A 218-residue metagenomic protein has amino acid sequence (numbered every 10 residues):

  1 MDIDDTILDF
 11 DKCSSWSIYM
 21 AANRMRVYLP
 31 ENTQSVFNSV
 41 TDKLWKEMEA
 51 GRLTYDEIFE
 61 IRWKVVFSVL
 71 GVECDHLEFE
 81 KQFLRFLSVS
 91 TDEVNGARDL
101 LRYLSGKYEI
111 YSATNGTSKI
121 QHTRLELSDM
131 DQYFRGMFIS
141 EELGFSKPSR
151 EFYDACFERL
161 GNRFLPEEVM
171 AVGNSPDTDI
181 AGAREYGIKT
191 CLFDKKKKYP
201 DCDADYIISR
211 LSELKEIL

Functional and structural regions predicted by a protein language model:
M1-S39: Active-site neighborhood of HAD-like aspartate-dependent phosphohydrolases
K12, R102, S118-L218: Asp-based, Mg2+/Mn2+-dependent phosphohydrolase catalytic module
S14-Y19, D56-K64, S118: An amphipathic alpha-helix signature
R26-V36, V69-K81, Y133, L165-P166: Short, surface-exposed acidic
V36-T41, Q82-F86: Short, Lys/Arg-enriched alpha-helical recognition elements, typified by the DNA-recognition helix
K43-Q82: A metal-dependent, Asp-based hydrolase signature
D56-E60, H76-S112: Short, acidic loop-to-helix structural element flanking the phosphoryl-transfer center in phosphate-processing enzymes
N115: Acidic ATP/Mg2+-coordinating residue in the GHKL
